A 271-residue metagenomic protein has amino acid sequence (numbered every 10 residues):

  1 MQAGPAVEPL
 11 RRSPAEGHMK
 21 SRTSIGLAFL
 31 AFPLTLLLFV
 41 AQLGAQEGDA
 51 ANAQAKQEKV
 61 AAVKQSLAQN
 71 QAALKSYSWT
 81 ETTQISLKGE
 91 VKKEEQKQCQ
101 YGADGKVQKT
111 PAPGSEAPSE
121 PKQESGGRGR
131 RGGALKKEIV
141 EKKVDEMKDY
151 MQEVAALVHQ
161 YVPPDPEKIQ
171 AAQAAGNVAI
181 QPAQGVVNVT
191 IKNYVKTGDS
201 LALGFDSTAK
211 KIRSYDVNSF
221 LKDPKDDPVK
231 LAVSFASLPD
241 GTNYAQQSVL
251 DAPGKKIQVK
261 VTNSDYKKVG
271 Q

Functional and structural regions predicted by a protein language model:
M1-L27: N-terminal secretory signal peptides that target proteins for export/translocation
A28-A41: Bacterial N-terminal signal peptides
Q46-S200, K211, L221-V229, A252-Q271: Structured extracytoplasmic
Y101, Q181, F205-D206, S237: Hydrophobic alpha-helical segments, especially N-terminal targeting/anchoring helices
L201-D206, S219: Active-site and channel-lining beta-strand-loop segments that bind or position nucleotide-derived/phosphorylated
S207, L231-P239, D265-Y266: Extended lipid/amphipathic-ligand handling interfaces
Y215, Q246-S248: Beta-strand-dense domains in secreted/periplasmic systems and polymorphic toxin scaffolds
G241-A245: Short, positively biased Gly/Pro-containing turn/loop motifs at secondary-structure boundaries
